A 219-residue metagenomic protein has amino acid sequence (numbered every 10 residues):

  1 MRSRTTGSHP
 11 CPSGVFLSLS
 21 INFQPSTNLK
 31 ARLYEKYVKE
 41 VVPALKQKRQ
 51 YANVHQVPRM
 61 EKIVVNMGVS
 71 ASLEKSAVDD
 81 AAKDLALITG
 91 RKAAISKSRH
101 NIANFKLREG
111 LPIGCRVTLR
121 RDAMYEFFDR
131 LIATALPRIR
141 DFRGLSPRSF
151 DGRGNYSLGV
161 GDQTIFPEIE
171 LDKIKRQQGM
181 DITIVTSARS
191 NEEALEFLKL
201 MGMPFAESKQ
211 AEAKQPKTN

Functional and structural regions predicted by a protein language model:
R2-R4: Basic polycationic patches enriched in arginine
G7-S8, F23: Serine/threonine-rich, low-complexity intrinsically disordered segments
I21-N219: Ribosome-associated RNA-binding proteins
